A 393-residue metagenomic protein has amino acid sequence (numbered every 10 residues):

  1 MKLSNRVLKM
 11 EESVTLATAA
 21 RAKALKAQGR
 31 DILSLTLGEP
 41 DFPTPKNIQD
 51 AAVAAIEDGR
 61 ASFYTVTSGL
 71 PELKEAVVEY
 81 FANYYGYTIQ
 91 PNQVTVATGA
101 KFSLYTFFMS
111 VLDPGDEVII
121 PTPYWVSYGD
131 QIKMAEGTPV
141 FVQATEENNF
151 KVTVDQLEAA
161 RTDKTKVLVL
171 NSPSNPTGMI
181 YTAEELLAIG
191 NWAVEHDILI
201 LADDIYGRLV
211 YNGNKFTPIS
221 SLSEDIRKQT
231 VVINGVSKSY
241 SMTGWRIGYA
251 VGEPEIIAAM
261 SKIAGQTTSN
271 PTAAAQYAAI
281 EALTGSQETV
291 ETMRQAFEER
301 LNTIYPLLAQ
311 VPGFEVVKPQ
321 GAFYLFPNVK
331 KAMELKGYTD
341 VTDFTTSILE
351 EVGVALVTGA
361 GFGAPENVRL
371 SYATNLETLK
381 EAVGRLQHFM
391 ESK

Functional and structural regions predicted by a protein language model:
K2-G99, T106, A282-G285, S392-K393: N-terminal small-domain helix-loop-helix segment of the aminotransferase-like
T18, L35, A52, V77 (+14 more regions): Generic structural signal for small/hydrophobic residues in well-ordered secondary structure, especially within
L25-Q28, A135, E195-H196, I226 (+3 more regions): Helix C-cap/helix->beta junction micro-motif
N83, A159, G337-T339, T346-L356 (+1 more regions): PLP-dependent enzyme catalytic core of the Aspartate aminotransferase-like
P91-N92, M109-L170, A183: PLP-dependent aminotransferase-like
T145-N214: Active-site phosphate-binding strand-loop segment of PLP-dependent enzymes
E224-E298, N302-L307, V311, M390: Conserved core segment of the aminotransferase class I/II
I280, Q295-I304, L308, V316-A332 (+1 more regions): Conserved glycine-rich beta-strand-loop-beta hairpin in the small C-terminal domain of fold type I
